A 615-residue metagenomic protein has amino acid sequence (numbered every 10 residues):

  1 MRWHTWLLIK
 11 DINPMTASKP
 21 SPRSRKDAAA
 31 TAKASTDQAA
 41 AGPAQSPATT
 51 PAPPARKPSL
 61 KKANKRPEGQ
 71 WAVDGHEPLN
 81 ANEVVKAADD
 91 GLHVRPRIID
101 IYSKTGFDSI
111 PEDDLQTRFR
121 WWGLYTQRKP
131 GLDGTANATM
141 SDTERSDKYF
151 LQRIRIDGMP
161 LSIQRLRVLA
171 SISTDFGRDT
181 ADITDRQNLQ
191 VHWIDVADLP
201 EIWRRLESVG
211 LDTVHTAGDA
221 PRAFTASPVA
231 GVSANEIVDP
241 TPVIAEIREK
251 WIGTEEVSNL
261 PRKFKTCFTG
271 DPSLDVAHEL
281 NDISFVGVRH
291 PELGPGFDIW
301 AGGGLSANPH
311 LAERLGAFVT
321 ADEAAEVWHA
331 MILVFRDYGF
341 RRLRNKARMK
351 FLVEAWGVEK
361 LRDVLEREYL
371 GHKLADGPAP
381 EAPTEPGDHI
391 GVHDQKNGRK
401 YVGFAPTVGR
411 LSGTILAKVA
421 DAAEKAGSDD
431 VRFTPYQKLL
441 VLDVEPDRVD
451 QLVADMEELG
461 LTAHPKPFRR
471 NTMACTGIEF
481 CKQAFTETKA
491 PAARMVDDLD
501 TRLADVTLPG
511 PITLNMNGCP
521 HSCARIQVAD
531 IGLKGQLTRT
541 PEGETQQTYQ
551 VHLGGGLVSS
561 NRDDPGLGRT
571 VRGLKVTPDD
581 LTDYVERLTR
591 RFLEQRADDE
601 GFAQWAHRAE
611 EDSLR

Functional and structural regions predicted by a protein language model:
W3-W6: Tryptophan (W) side chains
S18-D27, P54-L60: Arg/Lys-rich low-complexity patches in intrinsically disordered regions that function as generic
P43-P53, Y149-G294, E326, V402-Q546: Small-residue-enriched alpha-helical segments and adjacent helix-cap loops that form tight helix-helix packing
P53-A170, V364-K425, L440, T462: Gly/Thr-rich phosphate-binding loop signature of adenosyl cofactor/nucleotide-binding cores
T174, R178, S208-L211, I252-E256 (+9 more regions): Generic secondary-structure signature for well-ordered alpha-helical cores
A197-D198, R205-G210, R336-Q395, P435-Y436 (+3 more regions): Terminal amphipathic helices with adjacent charged low-complexity linkers/tails
S258-V358, A529-E594: Mobile "lid/hinge" segments at catalytic clefts and subdomain interfaces of large enzymes
K396-K400, T407-F433, L581-V585, T589-Q604 (+1 more regions): Long hydrophobic segments that form regular secondary structure
